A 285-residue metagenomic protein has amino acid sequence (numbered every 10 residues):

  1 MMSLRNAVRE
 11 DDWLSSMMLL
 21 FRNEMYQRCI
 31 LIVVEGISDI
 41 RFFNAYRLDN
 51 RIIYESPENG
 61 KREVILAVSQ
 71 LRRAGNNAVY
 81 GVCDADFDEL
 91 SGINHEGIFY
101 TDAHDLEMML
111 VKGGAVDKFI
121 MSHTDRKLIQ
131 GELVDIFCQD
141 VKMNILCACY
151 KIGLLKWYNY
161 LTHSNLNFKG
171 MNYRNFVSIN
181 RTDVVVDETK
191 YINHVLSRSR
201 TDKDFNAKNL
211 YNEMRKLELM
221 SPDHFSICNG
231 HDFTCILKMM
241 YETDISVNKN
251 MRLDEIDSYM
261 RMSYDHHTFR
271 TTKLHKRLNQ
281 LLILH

Functional and structural regions predicted by a protein language model:
M1-H285: Acidic, divalent-metal-binding catalytic cores of TOPRIM and closely related two-metal-ion phosphodiester/pyrophosphate
